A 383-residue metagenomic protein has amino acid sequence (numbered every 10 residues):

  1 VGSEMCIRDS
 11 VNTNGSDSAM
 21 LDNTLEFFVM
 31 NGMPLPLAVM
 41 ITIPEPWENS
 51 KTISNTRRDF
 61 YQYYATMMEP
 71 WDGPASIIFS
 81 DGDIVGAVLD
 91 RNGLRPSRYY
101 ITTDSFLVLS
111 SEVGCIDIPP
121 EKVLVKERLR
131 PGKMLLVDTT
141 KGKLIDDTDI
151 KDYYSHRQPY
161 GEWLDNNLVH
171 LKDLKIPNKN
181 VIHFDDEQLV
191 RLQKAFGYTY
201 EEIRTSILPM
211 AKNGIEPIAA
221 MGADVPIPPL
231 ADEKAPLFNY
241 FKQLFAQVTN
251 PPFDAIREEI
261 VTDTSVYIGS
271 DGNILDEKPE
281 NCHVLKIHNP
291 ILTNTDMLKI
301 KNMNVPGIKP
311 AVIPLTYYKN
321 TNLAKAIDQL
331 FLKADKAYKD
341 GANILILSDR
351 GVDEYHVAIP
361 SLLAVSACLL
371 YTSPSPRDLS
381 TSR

Functional and structural regions predicted by a protein language model:
G2-D9, Y371-D378: Conserved small/polar residues in nucleotide/adenosyl-binding loops
S3-E4, R8-E280, T293, K301-N304: Conserved short alpha-helical segments that host acidic/polar catalytic motifs at enzyme active sites
V29, D90, Y99, Y338-K339 (+3 more regions): Hydrophobic alpha-helix feature that most strongly marks membrane-spanning transmembrane helices and their immediate
K141, V352, D378: Short, glycine/acidic-enriched loop or turn micro-motifs at the edges of active sites
P226-L370: Non-catalytic terminal/interface segments that mediate subunit docking, oligomerization, and allosteric communication
